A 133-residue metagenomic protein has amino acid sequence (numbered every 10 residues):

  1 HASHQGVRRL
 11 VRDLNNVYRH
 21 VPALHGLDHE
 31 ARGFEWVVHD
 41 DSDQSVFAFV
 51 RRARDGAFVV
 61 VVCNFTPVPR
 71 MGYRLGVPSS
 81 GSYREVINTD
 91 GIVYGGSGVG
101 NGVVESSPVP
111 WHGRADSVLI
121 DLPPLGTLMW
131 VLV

Functional and structural regions predicted by a protein language model:
H1-V133: Carbohydrate-interacting/catalytic domains
